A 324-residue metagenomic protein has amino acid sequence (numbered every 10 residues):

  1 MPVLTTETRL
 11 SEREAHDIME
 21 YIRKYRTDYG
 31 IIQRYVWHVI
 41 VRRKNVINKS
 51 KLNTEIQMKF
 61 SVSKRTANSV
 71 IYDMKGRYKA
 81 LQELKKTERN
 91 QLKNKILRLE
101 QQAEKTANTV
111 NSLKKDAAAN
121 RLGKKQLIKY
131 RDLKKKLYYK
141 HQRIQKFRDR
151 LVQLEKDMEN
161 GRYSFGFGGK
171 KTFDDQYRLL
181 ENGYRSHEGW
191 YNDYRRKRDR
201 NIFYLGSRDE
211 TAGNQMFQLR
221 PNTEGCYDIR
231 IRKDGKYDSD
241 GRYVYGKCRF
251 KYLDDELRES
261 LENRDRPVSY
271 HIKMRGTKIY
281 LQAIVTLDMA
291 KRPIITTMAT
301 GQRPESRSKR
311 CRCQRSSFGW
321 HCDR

Functional and structural regions predicted by a protein language model:
M1-R324: Nucleic-acid substrate recognition interfaces
